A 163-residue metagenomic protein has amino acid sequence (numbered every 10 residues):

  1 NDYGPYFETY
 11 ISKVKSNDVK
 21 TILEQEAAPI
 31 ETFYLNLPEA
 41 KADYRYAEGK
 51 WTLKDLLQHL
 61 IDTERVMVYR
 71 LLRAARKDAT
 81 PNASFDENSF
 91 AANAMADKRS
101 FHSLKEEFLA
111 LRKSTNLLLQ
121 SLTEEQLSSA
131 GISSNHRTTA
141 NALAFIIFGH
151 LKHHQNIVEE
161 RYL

Functional and structural regions predicted by a protein language model:
N1-Q25: Terminal targeting/low-complexity segments that flank the catalytic cores of oxidoreductases
N1-T9, D43-E87, S128-L163: Short, contiguous alpha-helical
V14, W51, F90-L104, S133-A142: Acidic/His metal-coordination segments adjacent to aromatic residues that form catalytic metal sites in metalloenzymes
S16-G49: Short, contiguous, helix-prone interaction/anchoring segments in small proteins
T21-F33, F90-S128: Acidic/histidine-rich alpha-helical segments that form the ligand environment of transition-metal centers
F33-N36, A40, V66, R70 (+4 more regions): Amphipathic, soluble alpha-helical interaction motifs
